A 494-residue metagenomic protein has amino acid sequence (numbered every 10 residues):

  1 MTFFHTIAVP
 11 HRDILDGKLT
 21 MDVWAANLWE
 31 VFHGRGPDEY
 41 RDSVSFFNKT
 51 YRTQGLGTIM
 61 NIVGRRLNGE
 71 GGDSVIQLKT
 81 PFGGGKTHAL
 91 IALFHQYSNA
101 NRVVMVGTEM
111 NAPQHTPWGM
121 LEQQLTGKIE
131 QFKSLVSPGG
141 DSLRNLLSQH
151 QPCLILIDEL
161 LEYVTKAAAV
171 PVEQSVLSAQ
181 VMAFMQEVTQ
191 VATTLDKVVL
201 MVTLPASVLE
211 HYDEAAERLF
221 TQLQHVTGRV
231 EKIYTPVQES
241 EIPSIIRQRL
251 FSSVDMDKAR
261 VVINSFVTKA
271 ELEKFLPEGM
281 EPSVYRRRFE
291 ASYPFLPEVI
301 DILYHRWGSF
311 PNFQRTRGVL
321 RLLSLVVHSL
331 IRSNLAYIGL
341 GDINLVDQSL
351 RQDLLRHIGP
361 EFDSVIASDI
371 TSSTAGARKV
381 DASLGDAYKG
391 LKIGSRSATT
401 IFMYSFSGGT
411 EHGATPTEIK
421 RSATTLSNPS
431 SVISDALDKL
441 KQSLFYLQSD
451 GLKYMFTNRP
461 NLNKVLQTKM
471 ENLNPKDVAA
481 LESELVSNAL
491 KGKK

Functional and structural regions predicted by a protein language model:
M1-D42, T108, D141-L143, L161 (+6 more regions): Extended alpha-helical interface modules used as scaffolds for assembling large macromolecular complexes
R41-G69: N-terminal pre-Walker A segment at the start of P-loop NTPase domains
F47, I76-P81, H88-N145, S240-I246: P-loop NTPase motor core
S74-P81, H88, N101-V104, Q151-I155 (+8 more regions): Beta-sheet entry/capping signal
K79-G84, L93-Q96, M105-M110, D158-T165 (+9 more regions): An acidic- and aromatic-residue-enriched active-site/binding cleft used to recognize and process polar
A100-H115, E187-S333: Conserved P-loop NTPase catalytic core
K128-L161, A167-A168, A179-V191, L195: Mid-core helix/loop region of P-loop NTP-binding domains shared across ATPases and GTPases
Y163-S178, H211-E214: Conserved ATPase-coupling elements of RecA-like P-loop NTPase cores
